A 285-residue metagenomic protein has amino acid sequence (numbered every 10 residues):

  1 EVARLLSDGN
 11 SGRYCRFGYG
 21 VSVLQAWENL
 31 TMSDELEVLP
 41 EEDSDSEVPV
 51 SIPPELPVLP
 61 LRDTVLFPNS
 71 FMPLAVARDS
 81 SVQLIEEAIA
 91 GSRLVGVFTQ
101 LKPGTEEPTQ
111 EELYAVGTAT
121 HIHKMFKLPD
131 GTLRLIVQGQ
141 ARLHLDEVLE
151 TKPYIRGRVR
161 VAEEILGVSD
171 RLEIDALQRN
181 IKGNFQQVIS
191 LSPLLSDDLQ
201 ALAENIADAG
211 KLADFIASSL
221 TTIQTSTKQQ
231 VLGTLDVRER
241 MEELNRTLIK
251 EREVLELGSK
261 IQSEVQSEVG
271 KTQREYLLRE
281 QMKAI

Functional and structural regions predicted by a protein language model:
E1-V2, G20-S22: Detector for intrinsically disordered, low-structure N-terminal pre-sequences
V2-G9: Extreme N-terminal basic, low-complexity initiation segments that serve as generic localization/processing leaders
G9-G12, G18-G20: Residue-identity detector for glycine
F17, V23-I285: N-terminal low-complexity, acidic/polar interaction/targeting segments
